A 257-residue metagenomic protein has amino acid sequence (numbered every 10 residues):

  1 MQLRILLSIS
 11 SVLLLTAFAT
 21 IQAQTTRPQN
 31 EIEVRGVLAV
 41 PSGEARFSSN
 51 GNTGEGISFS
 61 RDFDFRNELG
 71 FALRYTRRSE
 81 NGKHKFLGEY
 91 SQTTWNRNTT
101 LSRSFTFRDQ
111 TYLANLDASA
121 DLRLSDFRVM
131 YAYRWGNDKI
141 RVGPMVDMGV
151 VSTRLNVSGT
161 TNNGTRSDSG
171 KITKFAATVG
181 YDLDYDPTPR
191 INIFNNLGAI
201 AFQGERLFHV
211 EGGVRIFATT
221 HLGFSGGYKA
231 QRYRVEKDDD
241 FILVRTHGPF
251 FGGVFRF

Functional and structural regions predicted by a protein language model:
M1-N30: Cleavable N-terminal export/targeting peptides
A23-T93, G252, R256: Short glycine/proline- and aromatic-enriched beta-strand/turn motifs that initiate or cap beta-hairpins
Q29, R66-A72, L124-R128, K174-T178 (+2 more regions): Transmembrane beta-barrel architecture of outer-membrane proteins
V34-G36, L73-R77, G88, V129-Y133 (+5 more regions): Residues on the lipid-exposed face of transmembrane beta-strands in outer-membrane beta-barrel proteins
S42-E68, Q92-L124, S152-K174, F202 (+1 more regions): Extracellular/periplasm-exposed beta-strand and loop segments of Gram-negative cell-envelope proteins, dominated by
G82-F86, K139-V142, P189-I193, H221-F224: Repeated loop/turn-to-beta-strand initiation elements of outer-membrane beta-barrel proteins
R190-E205, V210, A230-Q231: Transmembrane beta-strand segments that form the barrel wall of outer-membrane beta-barrel proteins
H209-R256: Predominantly the C-terminal beta-signal and adjacent terminal strand-loop region of outer-membrane beta-barrel
